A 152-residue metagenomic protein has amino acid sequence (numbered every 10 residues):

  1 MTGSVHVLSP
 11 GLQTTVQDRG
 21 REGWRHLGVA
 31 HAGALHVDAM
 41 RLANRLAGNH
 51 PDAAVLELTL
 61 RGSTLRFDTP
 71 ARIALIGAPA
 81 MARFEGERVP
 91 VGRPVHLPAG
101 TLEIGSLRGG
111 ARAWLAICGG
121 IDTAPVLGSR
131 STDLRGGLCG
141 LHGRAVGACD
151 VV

Functional and structural regions predicted by a protein language model:
M1-V152: Conserved "landmark" site that anchors the functional core of diverse proteins
